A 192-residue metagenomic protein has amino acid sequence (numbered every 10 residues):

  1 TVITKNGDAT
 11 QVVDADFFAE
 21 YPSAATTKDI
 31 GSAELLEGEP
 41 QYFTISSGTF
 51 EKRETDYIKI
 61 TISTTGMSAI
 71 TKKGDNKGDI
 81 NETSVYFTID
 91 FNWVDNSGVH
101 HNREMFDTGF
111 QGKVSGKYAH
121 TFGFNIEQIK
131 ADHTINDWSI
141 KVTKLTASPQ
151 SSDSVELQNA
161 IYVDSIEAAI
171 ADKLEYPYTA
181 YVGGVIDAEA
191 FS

Functional and structural regions predicted by a protein language model:
T1-S192: Polar, S/T/G-rich
